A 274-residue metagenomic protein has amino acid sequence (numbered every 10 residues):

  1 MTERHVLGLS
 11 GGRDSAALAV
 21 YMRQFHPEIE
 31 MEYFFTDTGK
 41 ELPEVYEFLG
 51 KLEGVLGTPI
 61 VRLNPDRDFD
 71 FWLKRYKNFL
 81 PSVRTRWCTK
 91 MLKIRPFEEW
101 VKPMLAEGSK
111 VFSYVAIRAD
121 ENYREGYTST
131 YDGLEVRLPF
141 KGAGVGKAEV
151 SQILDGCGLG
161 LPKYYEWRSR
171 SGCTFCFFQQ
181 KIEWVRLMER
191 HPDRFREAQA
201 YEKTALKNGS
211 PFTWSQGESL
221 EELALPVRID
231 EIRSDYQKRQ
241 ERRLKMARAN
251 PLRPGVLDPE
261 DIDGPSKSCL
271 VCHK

Functional and structural regions predicted by a protein language model:
M1-K274: Nucleotide-activated chemistry modules centered on ATP-dependent adenylation/adenylyltransferase
